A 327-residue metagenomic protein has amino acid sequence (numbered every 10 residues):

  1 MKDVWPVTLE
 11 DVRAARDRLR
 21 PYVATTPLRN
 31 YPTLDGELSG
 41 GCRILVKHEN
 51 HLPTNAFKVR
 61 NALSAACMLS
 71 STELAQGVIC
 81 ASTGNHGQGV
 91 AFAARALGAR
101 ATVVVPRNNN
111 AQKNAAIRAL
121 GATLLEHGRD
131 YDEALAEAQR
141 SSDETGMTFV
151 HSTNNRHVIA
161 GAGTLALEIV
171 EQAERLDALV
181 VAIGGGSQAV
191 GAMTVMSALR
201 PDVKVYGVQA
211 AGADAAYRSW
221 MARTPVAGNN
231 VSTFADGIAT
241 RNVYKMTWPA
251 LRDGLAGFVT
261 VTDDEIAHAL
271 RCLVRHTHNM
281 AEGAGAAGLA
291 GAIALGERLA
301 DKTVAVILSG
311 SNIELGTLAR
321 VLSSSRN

Functional and structural regions predicted by a protein language model:
M1-N327: PLP-dependent amino-acid enzyme catalytic core
